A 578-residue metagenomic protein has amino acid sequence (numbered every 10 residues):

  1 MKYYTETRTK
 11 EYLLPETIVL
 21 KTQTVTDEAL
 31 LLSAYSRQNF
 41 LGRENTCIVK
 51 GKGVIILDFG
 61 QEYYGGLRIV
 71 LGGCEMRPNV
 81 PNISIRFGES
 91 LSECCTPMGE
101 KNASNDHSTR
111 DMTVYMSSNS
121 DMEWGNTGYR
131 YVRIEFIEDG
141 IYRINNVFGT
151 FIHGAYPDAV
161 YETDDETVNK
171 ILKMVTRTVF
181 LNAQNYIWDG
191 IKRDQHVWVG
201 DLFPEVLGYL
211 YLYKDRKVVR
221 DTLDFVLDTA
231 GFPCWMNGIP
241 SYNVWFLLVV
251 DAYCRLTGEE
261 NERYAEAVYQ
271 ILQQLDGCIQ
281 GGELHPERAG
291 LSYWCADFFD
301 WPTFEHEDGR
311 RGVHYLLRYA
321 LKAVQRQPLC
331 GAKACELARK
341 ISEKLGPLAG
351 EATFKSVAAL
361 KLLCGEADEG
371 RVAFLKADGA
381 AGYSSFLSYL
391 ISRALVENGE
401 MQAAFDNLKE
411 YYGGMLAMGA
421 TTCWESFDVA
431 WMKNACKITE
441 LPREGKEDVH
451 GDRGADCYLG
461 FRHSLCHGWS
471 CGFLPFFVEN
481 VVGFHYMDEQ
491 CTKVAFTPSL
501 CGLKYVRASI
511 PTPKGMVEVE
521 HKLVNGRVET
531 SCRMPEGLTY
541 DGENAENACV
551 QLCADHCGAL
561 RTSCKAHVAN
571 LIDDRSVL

Functional and structural regions predicted by a protein language model:
M1-N185, G200-D201, K214-L223, E260-E266 (+1 more regions): Extracellular/oxidizing-compartment recognition motifs
K2-L20, Y35, C94, Q402 (+1 more regions): Non-catalytic C-terminal accessory modules of carbohydrate-active enzymes
Y131, I141, N146-M174, V179-L181 (+7 more regions): Active-site acid/base region of carbohydrate-active enzymes
T229-A230, L348-E351, F374-Y383, E410-A417: Solenoid-like repeat scaffolds
C234, R255-L256, A296-E307, A373-A380 (+5 more regions): Short beta-alpha connecting loops at secondary-structure transitions that line or flank enzyme active sites
D251, Q325, L362, I391-S392: Conserved small-residue packing positions in alpha-helical repeats and bundles
